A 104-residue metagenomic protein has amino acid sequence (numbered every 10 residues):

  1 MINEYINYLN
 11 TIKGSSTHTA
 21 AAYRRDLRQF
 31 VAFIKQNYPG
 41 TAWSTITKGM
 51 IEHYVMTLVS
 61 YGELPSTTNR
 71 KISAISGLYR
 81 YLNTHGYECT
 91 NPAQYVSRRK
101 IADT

Functional and structural regions predicted by a protein language model:
N3-H18, R28-T104: N-terminal core-binding DNA-recognition domain of tyrosine recombinases/integrases
